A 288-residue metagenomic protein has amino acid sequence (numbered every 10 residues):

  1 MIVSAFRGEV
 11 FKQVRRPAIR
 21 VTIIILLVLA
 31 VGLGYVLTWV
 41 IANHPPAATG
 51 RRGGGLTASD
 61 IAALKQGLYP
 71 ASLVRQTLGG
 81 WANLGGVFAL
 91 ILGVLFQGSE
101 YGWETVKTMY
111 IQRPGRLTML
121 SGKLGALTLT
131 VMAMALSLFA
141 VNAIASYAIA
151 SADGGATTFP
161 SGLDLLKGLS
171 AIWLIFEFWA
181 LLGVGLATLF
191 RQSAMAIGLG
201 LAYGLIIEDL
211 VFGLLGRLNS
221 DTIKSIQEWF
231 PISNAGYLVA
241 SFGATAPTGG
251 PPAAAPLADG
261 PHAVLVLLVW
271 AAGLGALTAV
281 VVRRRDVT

Functional and structural regions predicted by a protein language model:
M1-L27: Aromatic- and glycine-rich beta-strand/loop motifs that create alpha-glucan
P17-V21, T105, T118, M195 (+1 more regions): Residue-level recognition of membrane-helix boundary sites in multi-pass small-molecule transporters
I19, L26-F96, L120-R191, D209-L218 (+2 more regions): Secretory targeting signals
V21-L27, A194-F212, I223-P231: Pore- or pathway-lining transmembrane helices of multi-pass membrane proteins that form conduits for solutes/ions
G93-Q112, R116-L117, L124: Transmembrane helix boundary and interhelical loop/hinge segments in multi-pass membrane proteins
L265-T288: Junction motif at the cytosolic side of a transmembrane helix
